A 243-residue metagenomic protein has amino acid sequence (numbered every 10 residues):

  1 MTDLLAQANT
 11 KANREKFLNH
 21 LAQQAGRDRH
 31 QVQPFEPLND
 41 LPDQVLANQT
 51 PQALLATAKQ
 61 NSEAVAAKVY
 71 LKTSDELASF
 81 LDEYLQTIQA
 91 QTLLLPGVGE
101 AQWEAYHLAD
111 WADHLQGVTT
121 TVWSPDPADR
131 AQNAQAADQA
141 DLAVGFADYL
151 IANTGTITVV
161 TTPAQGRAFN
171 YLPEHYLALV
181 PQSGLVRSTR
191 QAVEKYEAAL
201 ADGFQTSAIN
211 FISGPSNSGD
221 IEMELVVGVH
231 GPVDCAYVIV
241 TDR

Functional and structural regions predicted by a protein language model:
M1-R243: The feature marks the mature, well-folded catalytic cores of soluble enzymes
